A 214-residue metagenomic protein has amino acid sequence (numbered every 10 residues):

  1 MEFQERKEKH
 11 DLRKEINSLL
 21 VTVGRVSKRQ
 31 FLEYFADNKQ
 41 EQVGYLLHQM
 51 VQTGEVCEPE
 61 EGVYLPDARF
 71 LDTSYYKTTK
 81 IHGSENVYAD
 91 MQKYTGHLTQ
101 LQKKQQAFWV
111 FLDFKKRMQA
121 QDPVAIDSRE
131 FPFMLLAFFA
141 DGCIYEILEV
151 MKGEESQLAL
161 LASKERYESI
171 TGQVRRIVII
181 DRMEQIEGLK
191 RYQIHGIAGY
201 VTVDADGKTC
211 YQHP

Functional and structural regions predicted by a protein language model:
M1-N86: Nuclease-adjacent, charged terminal/linker segments that flank catalytic cores
A36-Q40, Q100, K104, I179: Generic detection of long, well-ordered alpha-helical segments
V56, P123, V201-V203: Assembly/interface hotspot detector across virion components, adhesins/toxins, and nucleic-acid enzymes
E60, F139-G142, M151-K152, I180-I186: Short, flexible beta-strand-to-coil junctions
V63-Y64, I144, K208-T209: Hydrophobic residues embedded in beta-strands of well-ordered beta-sheets
A68, M151, H213-P214: Secondary-structure transition/turn motif
A89-G172: Exposed, interaction-prone assembly regions rather than primary DNA-binding/catalytic cores
Q157-P214: C-terminal regulatory/effector modules of DNA-binding transcriptional regulators
